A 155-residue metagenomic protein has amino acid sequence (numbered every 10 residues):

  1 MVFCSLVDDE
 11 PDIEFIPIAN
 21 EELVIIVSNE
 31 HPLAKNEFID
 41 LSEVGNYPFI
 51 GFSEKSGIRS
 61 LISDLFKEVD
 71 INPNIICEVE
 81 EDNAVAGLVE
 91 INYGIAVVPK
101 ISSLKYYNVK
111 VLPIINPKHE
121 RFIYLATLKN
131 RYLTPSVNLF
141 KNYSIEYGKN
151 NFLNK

Functional and structural regions predicted by a protein language model:
M1-V27, V85, V89-E90, N108-I114: Short beta-strand-centered segments that line the small-molecule binding cleft or hinge of alpha/beta clamshell
S5-V7, N29, P99-S102, I123: Short secondary-structure boundary segments
D9-E10, S56-G57, N83-A84, R131-Y132: Short alpha-helical
E10-L23, V27-F49, P135: Flexible hinge/capping segments at coil-to-helix
V24-I26, P32, I95, F122-A126: Residues embedded in well-ordered beta-strands
S28, K35, F52-S53, I75 (+1 more regions): Thr-Gly-centered strand-to-loop micro-motif
G57-L112: Hydrophobic hinge/microswitch elements
V111-N154: A late-sequence structural motif
